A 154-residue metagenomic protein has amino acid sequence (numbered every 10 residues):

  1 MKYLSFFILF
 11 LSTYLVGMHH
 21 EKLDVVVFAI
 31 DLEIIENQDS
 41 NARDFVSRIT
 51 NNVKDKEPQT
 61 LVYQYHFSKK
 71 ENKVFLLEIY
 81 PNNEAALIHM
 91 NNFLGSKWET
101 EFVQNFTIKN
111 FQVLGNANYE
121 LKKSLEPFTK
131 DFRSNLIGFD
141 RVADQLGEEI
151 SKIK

Functional and structural regions predicted by a protein language model:
L4-S12: Sec-dependent N-terminal signal peptides
L15-V74, P81-N91, Q104-K154: Short S/T/G/P-rich N-terminal loop/turn motif that feeds into the first structured element of a domain
K97-F102: Amphipathic alpha-helical coiled-coil segments
